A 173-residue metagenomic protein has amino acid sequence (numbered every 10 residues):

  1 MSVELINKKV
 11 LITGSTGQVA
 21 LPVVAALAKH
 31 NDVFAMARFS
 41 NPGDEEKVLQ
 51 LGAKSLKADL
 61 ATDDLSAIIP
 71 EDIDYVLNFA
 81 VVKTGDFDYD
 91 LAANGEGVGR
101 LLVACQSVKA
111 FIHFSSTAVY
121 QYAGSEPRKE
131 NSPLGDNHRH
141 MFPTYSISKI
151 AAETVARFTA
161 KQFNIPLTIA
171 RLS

Functional and structural regions predicted by a protein language model:
V10-K29: N-terminal Rossmann NAD(P)H-binding glycine-rich loop of SDR-like oxidoreductase domains
M36-N41: N-terminal Rossmann-fold cofactor-binding loop
P42, K54-G95: NAD(P)H-binding glycine-rich loop region in Rossmannoid oxidoreductase-like domains and their noncatalytic homologs
E46, G85-L91, Y122-E126: Conserved catalytic-core motifs of eukaryotic protein kinase domains, centered on the activation segment
Y89-R100, R139, P143, I147-S148: Glycine-rich NAD(P)-binding loop of the Rossmann-fold in SDR/ketoreductase-type enzymes
R100-P143: Conserved Rossmann-fold NAD(P)-dependent oxidoreductase catalytic core, especially the SDR/UDP-sugar
H140-T168: Active-site Tyr-X1-5-Lys
